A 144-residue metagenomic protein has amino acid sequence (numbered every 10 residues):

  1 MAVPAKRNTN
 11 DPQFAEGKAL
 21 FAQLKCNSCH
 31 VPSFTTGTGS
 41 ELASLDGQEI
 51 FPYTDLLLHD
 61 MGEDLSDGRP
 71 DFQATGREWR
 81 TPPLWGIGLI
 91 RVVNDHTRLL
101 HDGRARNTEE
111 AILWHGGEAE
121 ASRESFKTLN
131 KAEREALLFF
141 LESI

Functional and structural regions predicted by a protein language model:
M1-R7, L99-I144: C-terminal capping alpha-helices of c-type cytochrome domains
A2-R104, E110-L113: Short glycine/threonine-rich turn/loop motifs
